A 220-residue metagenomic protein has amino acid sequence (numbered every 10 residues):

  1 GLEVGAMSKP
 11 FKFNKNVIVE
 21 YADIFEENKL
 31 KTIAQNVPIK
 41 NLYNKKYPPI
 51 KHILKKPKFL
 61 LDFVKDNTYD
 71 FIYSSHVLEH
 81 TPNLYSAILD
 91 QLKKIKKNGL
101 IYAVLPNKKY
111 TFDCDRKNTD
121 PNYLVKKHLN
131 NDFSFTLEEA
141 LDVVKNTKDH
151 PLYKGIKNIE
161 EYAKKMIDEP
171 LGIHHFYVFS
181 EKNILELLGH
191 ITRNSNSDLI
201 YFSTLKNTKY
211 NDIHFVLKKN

Functional and structural regions predicted by a protein language model:
L2-D62: Class I SAM-dependent methyltransferase SAM/SAH-binding core
L2-V4, A22, S75, A103-P106: Active-site flanking residues adjacent to catalytic metal/cofactor-binding acidic residues
K9-F13, N28-L30, T81, K109-D115 (+1 more regions): Short catalytic/ligand-binding loop motif for oxyanion handling, primarily in non-cytosolic enzymes, centered on
N41-K55, Y85-L92, L100-K218: S-adenosyl-L-methionine-dependent methyltransferase catalytic module, highlighting the catalytic core
Y69-Y73: Hydrophobic beta-strand segment of the Class I
H76-H80: A short His-aromatic
T81-P82, I95-K97: Helix-to-beta-strand junctions that scaffold the AdoMet/dcAdoMet cofactor pocket in Class I SAM-dependent enzymes
